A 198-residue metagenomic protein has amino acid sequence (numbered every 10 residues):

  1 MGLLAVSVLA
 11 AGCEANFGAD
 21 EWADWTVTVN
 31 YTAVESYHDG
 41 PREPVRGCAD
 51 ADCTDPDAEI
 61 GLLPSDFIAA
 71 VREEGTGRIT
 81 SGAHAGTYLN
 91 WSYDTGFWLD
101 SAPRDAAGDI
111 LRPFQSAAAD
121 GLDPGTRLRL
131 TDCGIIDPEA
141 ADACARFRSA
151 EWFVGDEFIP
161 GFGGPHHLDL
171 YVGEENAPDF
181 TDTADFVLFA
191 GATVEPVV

Functional and structural regions predicted by a protein language model:
M1-L3: N-terminal export and membrane-targeting signals
A10-G12: C-terminal motif of bacterial Sec signal peptides marking the signal peptidase cleavage site
A15-V198: Solvent-exposed, well-ordered loop and adjacent helix/strand elements within mature globular domains that form
